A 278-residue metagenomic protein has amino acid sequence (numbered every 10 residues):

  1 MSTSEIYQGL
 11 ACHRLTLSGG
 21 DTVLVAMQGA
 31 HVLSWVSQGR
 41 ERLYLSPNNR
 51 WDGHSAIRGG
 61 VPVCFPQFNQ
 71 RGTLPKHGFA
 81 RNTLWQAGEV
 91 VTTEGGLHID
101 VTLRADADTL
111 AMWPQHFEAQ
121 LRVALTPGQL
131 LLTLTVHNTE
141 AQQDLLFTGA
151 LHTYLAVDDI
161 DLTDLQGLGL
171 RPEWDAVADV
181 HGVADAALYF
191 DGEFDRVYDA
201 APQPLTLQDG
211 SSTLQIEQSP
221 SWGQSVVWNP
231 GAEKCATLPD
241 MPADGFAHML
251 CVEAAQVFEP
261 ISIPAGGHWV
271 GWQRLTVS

Functional and structural regions predicted by a protein language model:
M1-S18, Q28, D106, E118 (+1 more regions): Beta-strand-rich recognition/accessory modules
T3, Y7, P75-P127: Extended, loop-rich substrate-binding clefts of extracytoplasmic carbohydrate-active enzymes
A11-H13, V32, L97-I99, L130-L132 (+1 more regions): Hydrophobic residues embedded in beta-strands of well-ordered beta-sheets
H13, V23, I99-V101, A119-L121 (+4 more regions): Hydrophobic residues positioned within well-ordered beta-strands of beta-sheet architectures
G19-D21, H31, R40-R42, Q115-F117 (+3 more regions): Short acidic/polar mixed-charge low-complexity motifs
D21-K76: Acidic-aromatic substrate-binding/catalytic surfaces of carbohydrate-active enzymes
L134-E140, V277: Asparagine-centered strand-capping/turn motif at beta-strand->loop junctions
Q142-S225: Active-site/ligand-binding surface loops and adjacent short beta/alpha elements that line catalytic pockets across
